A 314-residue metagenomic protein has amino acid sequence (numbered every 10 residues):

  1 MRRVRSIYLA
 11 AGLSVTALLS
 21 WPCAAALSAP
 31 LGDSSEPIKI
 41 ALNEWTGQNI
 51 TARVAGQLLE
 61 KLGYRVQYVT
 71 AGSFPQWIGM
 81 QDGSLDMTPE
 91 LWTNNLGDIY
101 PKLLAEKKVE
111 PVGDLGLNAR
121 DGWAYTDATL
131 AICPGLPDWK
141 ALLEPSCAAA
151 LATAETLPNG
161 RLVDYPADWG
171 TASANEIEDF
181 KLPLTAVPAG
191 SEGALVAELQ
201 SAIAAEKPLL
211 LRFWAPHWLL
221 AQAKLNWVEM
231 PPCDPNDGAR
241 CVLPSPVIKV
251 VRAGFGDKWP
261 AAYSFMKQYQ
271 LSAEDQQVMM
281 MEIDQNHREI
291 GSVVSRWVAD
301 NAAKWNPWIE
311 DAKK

Functional and structural regions predicted by a protein language model:
D33-G47, Y64-V69, N159-V163, M266: Short, well-ordered beta-strand elements
E36-I38, G47, D168-T185, A189-E206 (+2 more regions): An extracytoplasmic/periplasmic, membrane-proximal ligand-sensing/linker region
N43-T46, Y64-G79, V187-E198: Short helix-initiation/N-cap motifs at beta->coil->alpha
A52, V69-K107, E198, W218-A223: Pocket-flanking alpha-helical
A55-L62, A141, S146-V187: Ligand-binding cleft/hinge of the Venus flytrap
L85-P89, R161-D234: Ligand-binding pocket segment of bilobal, Venus flytrap-like solute-binding proteins
K108-L162: A conserved helix-loop-strand patch within extracytoplasmic ligand-binding domains of the periplasmic binding
R120-I132, P244-K258, E282: A bilobed periplasmic-binding-protein/Venus flytrap-type ligand-binding module shared by bacterial periplasmic
